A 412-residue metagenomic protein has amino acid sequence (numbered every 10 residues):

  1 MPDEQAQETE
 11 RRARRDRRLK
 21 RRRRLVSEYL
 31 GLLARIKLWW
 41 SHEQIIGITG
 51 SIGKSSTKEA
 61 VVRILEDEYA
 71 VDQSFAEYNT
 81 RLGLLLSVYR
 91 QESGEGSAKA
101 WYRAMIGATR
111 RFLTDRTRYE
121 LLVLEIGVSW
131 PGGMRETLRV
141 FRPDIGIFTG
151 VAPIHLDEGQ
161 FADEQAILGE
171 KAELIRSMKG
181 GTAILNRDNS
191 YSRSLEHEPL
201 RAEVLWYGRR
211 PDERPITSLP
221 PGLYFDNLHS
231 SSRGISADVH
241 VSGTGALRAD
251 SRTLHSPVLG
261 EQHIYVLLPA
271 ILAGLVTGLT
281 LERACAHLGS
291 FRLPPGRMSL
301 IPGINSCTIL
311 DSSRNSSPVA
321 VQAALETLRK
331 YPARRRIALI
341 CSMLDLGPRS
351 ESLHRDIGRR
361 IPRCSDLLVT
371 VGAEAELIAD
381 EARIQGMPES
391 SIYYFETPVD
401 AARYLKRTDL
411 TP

Functional and structural regions predicted by a protein language model:
M1-V26, L30, K54, A172 (+2 more regions): ATP-dependent carboxylate-amine ligase
A34-H42, E66-G169, G260, I264 (+1 more regions): ATP-dependent carboxylate-amine ligase catalytic core
E43, R118-Y119, R139, D144-T308 (+3 more regions): Acidic, Mg2+-coordinating active-site environments of NTP-dependent enzymes
G47, D72-Q73, L121-E125, A183-I184 (+2 more regions): Short catalytic-loop micro-motif centered on adjacent basic/acidic residues
G47-T49, E125, F148-G150, N186 (+1 more regions): Short beta-strand segments
I48, S56-S74: A conserved segment at the C-terminal end of the G1
K54-A60, R81-G83, W130-M134, I264-L267 (+1 more regions): Short glycine/serine/threonine-rich phosphate/pyrophosphate-binding segments that cradle anionic phosphate groups
G127-P131, D188-S190, N315-S316, P398-V399: Short beta->alpha connector loops
